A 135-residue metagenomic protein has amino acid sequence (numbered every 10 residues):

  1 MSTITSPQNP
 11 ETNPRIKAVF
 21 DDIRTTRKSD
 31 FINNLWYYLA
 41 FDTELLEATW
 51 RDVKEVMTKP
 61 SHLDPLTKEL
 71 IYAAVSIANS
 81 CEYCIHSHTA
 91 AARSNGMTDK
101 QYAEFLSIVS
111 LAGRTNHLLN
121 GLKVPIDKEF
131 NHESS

Functional and structural regions predicted by a protein language model:
M1-S135: Hydrophobic alpha-helical segments
